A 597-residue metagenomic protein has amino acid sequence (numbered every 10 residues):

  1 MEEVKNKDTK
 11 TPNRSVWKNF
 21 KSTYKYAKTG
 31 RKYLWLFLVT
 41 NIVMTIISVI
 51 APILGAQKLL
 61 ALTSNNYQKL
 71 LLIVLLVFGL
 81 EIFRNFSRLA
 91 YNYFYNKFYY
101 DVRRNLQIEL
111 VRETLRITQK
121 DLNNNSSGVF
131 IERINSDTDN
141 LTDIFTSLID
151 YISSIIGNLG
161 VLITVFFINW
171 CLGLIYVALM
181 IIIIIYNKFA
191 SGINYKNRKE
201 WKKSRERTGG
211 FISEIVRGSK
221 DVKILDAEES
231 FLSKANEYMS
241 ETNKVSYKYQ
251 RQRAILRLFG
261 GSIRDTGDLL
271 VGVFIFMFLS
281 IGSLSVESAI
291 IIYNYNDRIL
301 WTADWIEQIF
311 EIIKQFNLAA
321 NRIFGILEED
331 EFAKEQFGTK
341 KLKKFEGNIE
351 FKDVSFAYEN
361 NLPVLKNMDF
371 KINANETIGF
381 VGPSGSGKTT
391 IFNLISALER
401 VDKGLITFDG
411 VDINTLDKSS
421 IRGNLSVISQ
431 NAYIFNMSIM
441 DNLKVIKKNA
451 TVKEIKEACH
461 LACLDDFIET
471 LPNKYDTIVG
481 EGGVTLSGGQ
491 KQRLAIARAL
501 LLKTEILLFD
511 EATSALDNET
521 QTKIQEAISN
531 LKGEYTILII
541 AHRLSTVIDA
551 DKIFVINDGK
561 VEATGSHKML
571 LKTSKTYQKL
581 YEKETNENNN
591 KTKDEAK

Functional and structural regions predicted by a protein language model:
M1-S48, T63-I73, Y91-Y95, Y99 (+10 more regions): Membrane-integrated ABC transporters
K25-K32, Q119-K120, S136-I144, I193-G210 (+5 more regions): An intracellular "coupling" helix at the cytosolic face of ABC transporter transmembrane type-1 domains
A27, Y99, L115-G160, R217: Juxtamembrane loop-to-helix connectors within ABC transporter transmembrane domains
L34-A90, F166-C171, S283-V286: Transmembrane helix-loop-helix hairpins at lipid-water interfaces of multipass membrane proteins, especially the type-1
V43, I47-Q57, I149-S191, K244-Y293: A hydrophobic transmembrane-helix motif
A227, R251, D268, R298-I326: Cytosolic ends of transmembrane helices, especially the final helix of ABC transmembrane type-1 domains
K343-K597: ABC-type nucleotide-binding domain
